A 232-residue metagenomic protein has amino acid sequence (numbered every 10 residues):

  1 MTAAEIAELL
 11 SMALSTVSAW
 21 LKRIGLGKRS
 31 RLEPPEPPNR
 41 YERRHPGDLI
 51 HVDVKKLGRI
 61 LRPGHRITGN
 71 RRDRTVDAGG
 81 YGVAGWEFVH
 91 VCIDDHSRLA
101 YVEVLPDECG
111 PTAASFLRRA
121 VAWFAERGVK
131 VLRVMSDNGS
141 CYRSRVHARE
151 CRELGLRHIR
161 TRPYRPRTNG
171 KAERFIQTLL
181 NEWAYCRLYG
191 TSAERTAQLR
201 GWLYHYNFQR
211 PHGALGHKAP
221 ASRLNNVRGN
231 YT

Functional and structural regions predicted by a protein language model:
M1-T68, S140, A148-E150, R162-P166 (+1 more regions): Basic, flexible linker segments flanking DNA-binding modules in nucleic acid-interacting mobile-element proteins
T2, K130, R157: Residue-level detector of anion-binding/catalytic polar loops
N39, G47-D48, R152-L154, T178-T232: C-terminal domain-tail junction helix/linker
R43-D94, V102-E103: Extended, low-complexity cationic-aromatic segments
T75-G79, G85-E87, V102-R127: Active-site beta-loop-alpha junctions of metal-dependent nucleic acid enzymes, especially the RNase H-like/DDE
E108, E126-S144, R162-Y164, H217-A221: Acidic/histidine-rich, metal-coordinating catalytic segments
R133-N138, E153-K171, R187-S192: RNase H-like polynucleotidyl transferase catalytic core
